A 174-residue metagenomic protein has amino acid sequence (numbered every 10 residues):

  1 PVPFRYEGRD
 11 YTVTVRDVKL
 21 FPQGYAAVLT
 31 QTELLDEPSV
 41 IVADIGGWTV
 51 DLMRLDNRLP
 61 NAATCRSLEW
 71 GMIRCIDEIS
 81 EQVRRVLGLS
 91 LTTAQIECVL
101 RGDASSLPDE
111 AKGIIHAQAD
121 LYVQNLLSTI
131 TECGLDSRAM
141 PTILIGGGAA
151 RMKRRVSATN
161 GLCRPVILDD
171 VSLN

Functional and structural regions predicted by a protein language model:
P1-V40, N61-I73, A94-N174: Nucleotide/phosphate-binding catalytic cleft detector across ATP-hydrolyzing and phosphate-transferring enzymes
Q31-N61, I79: Gly/Thr-rich phosphate-binding beta-strand-loop-beta motif of the actin/hexokinase/Hsp70
G46-V50, E69-G71, S80-Q82, D170-L173: Short, surface-exposed, polar/charged, turn-prone segments marking secondary-structure boundaries
D56-L87: Metal-dependent phosphodiester-processing active-site neighborhood
L89-T93: Short, structured loop/turn "capping" segments at alpha-beta junctions
